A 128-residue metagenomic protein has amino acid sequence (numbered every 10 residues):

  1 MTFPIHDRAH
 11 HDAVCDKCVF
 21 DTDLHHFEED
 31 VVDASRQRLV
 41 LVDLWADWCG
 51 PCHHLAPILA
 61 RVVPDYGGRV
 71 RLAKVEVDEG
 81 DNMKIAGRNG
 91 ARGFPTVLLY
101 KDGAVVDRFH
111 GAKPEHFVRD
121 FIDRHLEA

Functional and structural regions predicted by a protein language model:
M1-D21, A128: N-terminal targeting signals for export/organelle localization
F20-V40: A short beta-strand-turn-helix
D21-D23, L44, L55-M83: Thiol-based oxidoreductase modules, predominantly thioredoxin-like and allied folds used for disulfide exchange
F27, L44-W45, Y100: Conserved hydrophobic/aromatic "anchor" residues that stabilize well-ordered secondary structure elements
R38, W45-W48, G93: Short pre-active-site segment immediately N-terminal to redox-active cysteine/selenocysteine motifs in thiol-based
C49-C52, V97: The canonical Cys-X-X-Cys-His
R88-N89: Chalcogenol-based redox active-site neighborhoods
R92-A128: Non-catalytic, surface beta->alpha helical segment in thiol-disulfide oxidoreductase systems
